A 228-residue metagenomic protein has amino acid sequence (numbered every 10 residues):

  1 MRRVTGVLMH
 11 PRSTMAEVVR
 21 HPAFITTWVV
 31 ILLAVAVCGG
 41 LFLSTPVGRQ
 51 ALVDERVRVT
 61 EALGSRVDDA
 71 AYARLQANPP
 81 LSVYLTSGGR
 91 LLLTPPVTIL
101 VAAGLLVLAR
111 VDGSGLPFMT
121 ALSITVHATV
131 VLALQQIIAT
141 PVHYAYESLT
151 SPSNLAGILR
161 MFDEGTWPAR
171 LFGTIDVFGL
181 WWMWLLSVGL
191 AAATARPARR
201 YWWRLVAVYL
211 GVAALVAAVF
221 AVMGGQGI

Functional and structural regions predicted by a protein language model:
M1, G88-P96, I138, L171-V177: Hydrophobic alpha-helical transmembrane segments of multi-pass membrane proteins
M1-T5, G64-A71, S148-S151: Charged, low-complexity, helix/coiled-coil-prone segments
R2-G6, P79, T166: Coil-to-alpha-helix initiation sites in intrinsically disordered, low-complexity, charged segments
R3-P11, D176: Hydrophobic, aromatic-rich membrane-embedded alpha-helical segments
L8, S13-L134: Selected alpha-helical membrane-embedding segments in polytopic membrane proteins
M119-I228: Hydrophobic alpha-helical transmembrane segments and adjacent short intramembrane/lumenal linkers of inner/organellar
